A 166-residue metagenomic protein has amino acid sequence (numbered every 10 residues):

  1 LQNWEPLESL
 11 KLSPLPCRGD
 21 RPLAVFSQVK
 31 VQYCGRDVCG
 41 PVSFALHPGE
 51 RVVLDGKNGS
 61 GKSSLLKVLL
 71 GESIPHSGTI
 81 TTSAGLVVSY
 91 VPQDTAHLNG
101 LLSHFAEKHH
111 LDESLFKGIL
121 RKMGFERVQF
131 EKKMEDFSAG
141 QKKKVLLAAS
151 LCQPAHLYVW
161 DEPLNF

Functional and structural regions predicted by a protein language model:
L1-R36, H47: Coupling and communication elements adjacent to P-loop NTPase active sites across diverse families
D20, P48, A84-G85, Q153-P154: Short loop/turn elements that form and flank the Walker-type P-loop nucleotide-binding site in RecA-like NTPase cores
Q28-K30, P41-F44, T79: Conserved N-terminal beta-strand of ABC nucleotide-binding domains
V42, E50-R51: Conserved N-terminal flank of the Walker A/P-loop in ABC nucleotide-binding domains
G49-E50, K143: Pre-Walker A (Motif I) flank of P-loop NTPase domains
R51, K57-S60, S64-F116: ABC ATPase nucleotide-binding domain signature region
P92-A149, Q153-H156: ABC-family P-loop ATPase nucleotide-binding domains
V159-L164: Walker B catalytic motif
